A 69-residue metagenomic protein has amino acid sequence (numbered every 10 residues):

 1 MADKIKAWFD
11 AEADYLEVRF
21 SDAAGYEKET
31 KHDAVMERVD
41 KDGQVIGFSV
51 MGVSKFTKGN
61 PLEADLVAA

Functional and structural regions predicted by a protein language model:
M1-A69: Small, basic N-terminal interaction modules of short regulatory proteins
